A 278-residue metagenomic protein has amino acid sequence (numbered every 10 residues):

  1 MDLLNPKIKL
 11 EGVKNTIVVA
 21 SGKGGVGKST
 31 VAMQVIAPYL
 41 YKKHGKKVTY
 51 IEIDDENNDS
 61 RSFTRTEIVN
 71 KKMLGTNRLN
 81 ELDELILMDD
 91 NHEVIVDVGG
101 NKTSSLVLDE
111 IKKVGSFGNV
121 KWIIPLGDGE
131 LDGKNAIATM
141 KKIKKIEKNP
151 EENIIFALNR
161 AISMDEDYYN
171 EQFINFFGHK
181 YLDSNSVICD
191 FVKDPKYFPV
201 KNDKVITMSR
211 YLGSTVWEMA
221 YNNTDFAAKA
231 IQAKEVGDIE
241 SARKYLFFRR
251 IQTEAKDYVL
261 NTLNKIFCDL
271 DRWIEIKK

Functional and structural regions predicted by a protein language model:
D2-L4, N153-I155, R160-K278: C-terminal lobe/tail of nucleotide-utilizing enzymes
L3-Y39: Walker A (P-loop) phosphate-binding motif
Y41-D59: Short beta-strand-centered segment that lines the nucleotide-binding/catalytic pocket of NTP-utilizing
I51-E52, I95-D97, W122-D128, F156-R160: Conserved beta-strand segments of the P-loop GTPase G domain that flank and frequently precede/overlap
E56-K71, I174: P-loop NTPase switch/communication element
N91-L108: Switch II (G3) loop of P-loop NTPases
G99-T103, N119-I137: Conserved Switch II/interswitch segment of TRAFAC-class P-loop GTPases
K112-S116, E130-S163: Conserved C-terminal guanine-recognition region of P-loop GTPase G domains, centered on the G4
